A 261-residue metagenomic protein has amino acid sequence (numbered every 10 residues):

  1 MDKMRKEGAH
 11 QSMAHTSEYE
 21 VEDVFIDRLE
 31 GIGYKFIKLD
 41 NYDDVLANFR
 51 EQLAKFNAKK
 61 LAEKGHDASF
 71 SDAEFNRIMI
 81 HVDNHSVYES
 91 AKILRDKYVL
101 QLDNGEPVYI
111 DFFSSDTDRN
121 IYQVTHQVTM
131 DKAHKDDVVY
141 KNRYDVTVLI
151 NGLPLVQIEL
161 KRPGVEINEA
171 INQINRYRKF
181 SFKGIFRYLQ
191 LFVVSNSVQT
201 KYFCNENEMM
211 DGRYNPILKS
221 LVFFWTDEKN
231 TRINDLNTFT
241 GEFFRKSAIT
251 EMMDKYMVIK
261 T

Functional and structural regions predicted by a protein language model:
D2-T261: ATP-dependent helicase/translocase motor core
